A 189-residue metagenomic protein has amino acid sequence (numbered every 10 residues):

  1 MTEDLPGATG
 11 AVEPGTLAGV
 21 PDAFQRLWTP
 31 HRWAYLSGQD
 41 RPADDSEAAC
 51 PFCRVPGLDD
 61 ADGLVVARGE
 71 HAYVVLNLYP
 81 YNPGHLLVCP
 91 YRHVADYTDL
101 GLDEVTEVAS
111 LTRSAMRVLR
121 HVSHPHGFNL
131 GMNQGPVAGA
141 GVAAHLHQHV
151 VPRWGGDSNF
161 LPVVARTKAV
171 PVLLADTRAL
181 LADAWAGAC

Functional and structural regions predicted by a protein language model:
M1-P83, V88, C189: Active-site microenvironments that recognize anionic phosphate/pyrophosphate groups
C50, V74, P90, V108 (+2 more regions): Divalent metal-coordination and catalytic microenvironments
P80-Y81, H93-V94, G155: Short, solvent-exposed loop/turn segments at secondary-structure junctions
H85, P90, N129, G135-F160: Histidine-centered divalent-metal-coordination microenvironment in nucleic-acid enzymes
L86-A109, A165-V170: Short histidine-centered catalytic/ligand-binding loop motif
G101-P125, A175, L180-A182: Long, well-ordered alpha-helical scaffolding segments within enzyme catalytic domains, especially pronounced
G155-D157, L174, A188: Long C-terminal interaction/binding lobes of large macromolecular proteins
A182-C189: C-terminal accessory segment of soluble enzyme catalytic cores
